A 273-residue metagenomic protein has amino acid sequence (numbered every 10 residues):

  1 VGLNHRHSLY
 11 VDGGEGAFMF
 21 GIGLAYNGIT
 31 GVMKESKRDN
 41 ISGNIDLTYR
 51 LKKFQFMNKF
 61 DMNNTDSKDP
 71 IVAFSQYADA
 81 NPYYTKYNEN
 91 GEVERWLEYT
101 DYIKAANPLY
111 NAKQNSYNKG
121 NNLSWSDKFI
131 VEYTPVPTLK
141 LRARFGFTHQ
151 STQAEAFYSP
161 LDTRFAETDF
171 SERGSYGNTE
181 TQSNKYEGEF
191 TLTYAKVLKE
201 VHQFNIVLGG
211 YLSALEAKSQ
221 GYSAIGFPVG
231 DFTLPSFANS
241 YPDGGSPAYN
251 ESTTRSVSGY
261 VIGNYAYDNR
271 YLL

Functional and structural regions predicted by a protein language model:
V1, G31-S36, S42-S126, R142-S258: Surface-exposed loop/interface segments of Gram-negative outer-membrane beta-barrel transport/assembly proteins
V1-Y10, F20-M33: Short strand-turn segments of transmembrane beta-barrel domains in outer membranes, especially the first one or two
N4, E15-G16, R50-F54, T134-T138 (+2 more regions): Outer-membrane beta-barrel channels and translocator barrels
H7-G13, R255-Y267: Structured alpha-helical segments in the cores of large, soluble enzyme domains
S8, M19-G23, Q55-K59, I130 (+4 more regions): Membrane-spanning beta-strand positions in outer-membrane beta-barrel proteins
L24-Y26, F147, Y265-Y267, Y271: Short, small-residue-rich loop/turn micro-motifs
L47, V131, V261-Y267, L272-L273: Conserved catalytic-core segments centered on acid/base and nucleophilic motifs
